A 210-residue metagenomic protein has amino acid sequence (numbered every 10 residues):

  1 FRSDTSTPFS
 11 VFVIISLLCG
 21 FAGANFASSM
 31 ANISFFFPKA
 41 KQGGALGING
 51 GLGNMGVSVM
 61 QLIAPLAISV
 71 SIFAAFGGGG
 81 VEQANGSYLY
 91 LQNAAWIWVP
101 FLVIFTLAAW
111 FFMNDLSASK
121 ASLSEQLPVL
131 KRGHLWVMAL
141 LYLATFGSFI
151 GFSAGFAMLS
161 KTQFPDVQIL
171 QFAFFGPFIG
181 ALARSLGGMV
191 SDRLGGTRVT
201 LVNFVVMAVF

Functional and structural regions predicted by a protein language model:
P8-A24: Hydrophobic core of transmembrane alpha-helices in multi-pass small-molecule transporters, especially MFS/SLC-type
G23, G43-S69: Glycine-rich segments within core transmembrane alpha-helices of 12-TM secondary carriers
A24-P38: Intracellular juxtamembrane helix-capping segments at the cytosolic ends of symmetry-related transmembrane helices
V99-S119: C-terminal membrane-cytosol helix-exit motif in multi-pass small-molecule transporters
N114-A139: Juxtamembrane intracellular "pre-TM" segments in multi-pass secondary transporters
G133-S185: Extracytoplasmic gate region of multi-pass secondary transporters
A183-G195: Helix-to-loop junctions at the C-terminal end of transmembrane segments in multipass secondary transporters
D192-V205: Cytoplasmic membrane-interface "Motif A"-like loop-to-helix N-cap segments of 12-TM Major Facilitator Superfamily
